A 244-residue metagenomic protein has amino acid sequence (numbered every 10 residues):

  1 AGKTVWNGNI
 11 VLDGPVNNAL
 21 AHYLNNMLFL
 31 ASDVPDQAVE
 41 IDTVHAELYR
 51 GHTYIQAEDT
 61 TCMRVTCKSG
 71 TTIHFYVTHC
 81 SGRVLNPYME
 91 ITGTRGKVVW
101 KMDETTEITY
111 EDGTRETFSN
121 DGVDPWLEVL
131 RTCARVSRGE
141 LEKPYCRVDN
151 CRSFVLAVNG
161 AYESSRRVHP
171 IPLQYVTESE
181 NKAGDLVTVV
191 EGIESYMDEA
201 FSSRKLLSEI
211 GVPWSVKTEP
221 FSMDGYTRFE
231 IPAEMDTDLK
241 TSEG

Functional and structural regions predicted by a protein language model:
A1-A46, G51-Y54, V168: Predominantly a Rossmann-like dinucleotide-binding segment in NAD(P)-dependent oxidoreductases
I10, D112, S137: Short, histidine-centered active-site or binding-site loop motifs used for metal coordination, general acid-base
G14-L28, D124-R131, D149-G160: A structural signal for well-ordered alpha-helical segments within the folded catalytic domains of diverse enzymes
A31-P35, C67, S137: A broad structural signal for alpha-helix termini and local helix breaks/kinks
L48, T53-T60, V65-T132, K143-N150 (+1 more regions): NAD(P)-dinucleotide binding in Rossmann-like oxidoreductases
S137-G244: C-terminal helix-rich "cap/oligomerization" subdomain common to oxidoreductases
